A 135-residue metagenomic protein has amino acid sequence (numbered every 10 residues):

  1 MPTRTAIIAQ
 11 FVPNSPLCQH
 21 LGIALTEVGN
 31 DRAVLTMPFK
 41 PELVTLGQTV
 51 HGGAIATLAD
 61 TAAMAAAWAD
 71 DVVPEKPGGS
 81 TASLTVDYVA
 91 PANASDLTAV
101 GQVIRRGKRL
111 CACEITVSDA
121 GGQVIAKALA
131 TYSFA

Functional and structural regions predicted by a protein language model:
M1-T36, K40-E42: Non-catalytic linker/capping segments at the edges of enzyme domains
P2, A90-A94, T98-V100, I104-A135: HotDog/MaoC-like acyl-thioester-processing domains
Q19-L21, D31-A33, G78-L84, S95 (+2 more regions): A generic structural signal for short beta-strands and their flanking turns/coil linkers
P38-M64: Hot-dog-fold acyl-thioester-processing enzymes
V50, A66-T98, V103: Hydrophobic beta-strand-centered segment that forms part of the acyl-chain substrate-binding groove
G53, T57-T61, S83-Y88, I115-S118 (+1 more regions): Hydrophobic alpha-helical segments of small multi-pass membrane proteins
